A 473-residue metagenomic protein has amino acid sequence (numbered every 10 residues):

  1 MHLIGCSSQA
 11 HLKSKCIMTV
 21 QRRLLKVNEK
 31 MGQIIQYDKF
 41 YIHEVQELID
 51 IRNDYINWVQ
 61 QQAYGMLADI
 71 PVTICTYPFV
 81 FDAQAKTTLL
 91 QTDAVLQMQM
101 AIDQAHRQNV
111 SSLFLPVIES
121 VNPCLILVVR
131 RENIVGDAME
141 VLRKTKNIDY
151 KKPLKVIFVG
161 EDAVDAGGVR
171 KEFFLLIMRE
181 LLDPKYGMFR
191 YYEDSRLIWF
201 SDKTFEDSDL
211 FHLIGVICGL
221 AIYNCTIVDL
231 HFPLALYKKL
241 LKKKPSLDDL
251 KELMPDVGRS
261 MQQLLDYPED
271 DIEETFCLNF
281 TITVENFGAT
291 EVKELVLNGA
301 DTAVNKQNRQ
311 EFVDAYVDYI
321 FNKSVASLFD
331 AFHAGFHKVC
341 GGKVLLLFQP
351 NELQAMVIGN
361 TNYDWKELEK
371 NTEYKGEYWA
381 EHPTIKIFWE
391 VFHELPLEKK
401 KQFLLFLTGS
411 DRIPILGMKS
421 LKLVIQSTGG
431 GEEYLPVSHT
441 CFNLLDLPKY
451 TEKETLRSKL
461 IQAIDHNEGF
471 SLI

Functional and structural regions predicted by a protein language model:
G5-I473: Long, Ser/Thr/Pro/Gly-rich and/or acidic low-complexity regions in intracellular
